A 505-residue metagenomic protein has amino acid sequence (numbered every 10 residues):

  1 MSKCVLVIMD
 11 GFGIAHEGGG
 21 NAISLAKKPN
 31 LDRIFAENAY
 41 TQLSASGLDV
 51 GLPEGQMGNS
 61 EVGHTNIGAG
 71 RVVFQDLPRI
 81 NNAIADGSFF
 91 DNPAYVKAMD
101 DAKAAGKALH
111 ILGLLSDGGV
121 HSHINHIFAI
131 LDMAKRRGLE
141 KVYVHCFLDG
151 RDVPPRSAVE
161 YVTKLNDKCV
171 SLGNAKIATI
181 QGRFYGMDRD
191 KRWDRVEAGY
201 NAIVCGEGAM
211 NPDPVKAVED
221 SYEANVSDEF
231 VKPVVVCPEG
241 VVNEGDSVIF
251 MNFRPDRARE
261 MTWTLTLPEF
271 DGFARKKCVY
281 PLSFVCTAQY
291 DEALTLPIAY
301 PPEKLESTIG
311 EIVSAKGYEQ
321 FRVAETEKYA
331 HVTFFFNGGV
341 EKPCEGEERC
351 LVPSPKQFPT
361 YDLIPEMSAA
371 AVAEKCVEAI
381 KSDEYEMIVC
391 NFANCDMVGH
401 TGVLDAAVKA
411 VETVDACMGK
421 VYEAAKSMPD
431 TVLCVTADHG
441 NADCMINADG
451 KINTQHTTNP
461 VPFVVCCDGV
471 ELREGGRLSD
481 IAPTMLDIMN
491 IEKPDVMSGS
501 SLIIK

Functional and structural regions predicted by a protein language model:
M1-K505: Feature captures the catalytic ectodomains and active-site-proximal regions of enzymes that hydrolyze or transfer
